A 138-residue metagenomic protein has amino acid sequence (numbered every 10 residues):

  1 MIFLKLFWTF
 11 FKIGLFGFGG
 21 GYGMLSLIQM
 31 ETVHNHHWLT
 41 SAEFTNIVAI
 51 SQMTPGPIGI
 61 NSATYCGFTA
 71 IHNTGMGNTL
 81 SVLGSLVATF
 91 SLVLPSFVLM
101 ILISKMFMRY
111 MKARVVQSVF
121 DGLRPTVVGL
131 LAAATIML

Functional and structural regions predicted by a protein language model:
M1-M53, N61-L138: Multi-pass membrane proteins that catalyze or facilitate reactions on polyprenyl-/lipid-phosphate substrates and their
